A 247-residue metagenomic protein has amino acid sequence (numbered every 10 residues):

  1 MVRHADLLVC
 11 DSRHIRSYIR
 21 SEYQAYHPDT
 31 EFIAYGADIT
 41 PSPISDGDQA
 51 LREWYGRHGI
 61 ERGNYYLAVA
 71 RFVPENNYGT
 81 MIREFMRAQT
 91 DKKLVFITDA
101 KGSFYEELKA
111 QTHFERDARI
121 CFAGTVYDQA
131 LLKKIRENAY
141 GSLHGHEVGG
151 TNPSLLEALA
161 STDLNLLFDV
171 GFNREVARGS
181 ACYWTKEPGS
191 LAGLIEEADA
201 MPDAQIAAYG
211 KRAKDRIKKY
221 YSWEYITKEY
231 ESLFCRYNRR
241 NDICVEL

Functional and structural regions predicted by a protein language model:
V2-T30, A37-S42, L51, Y230: A short, active-site helix/loop in glycosyltransferases that binds the activated sugar's phosphate group
A37-D38, V69, K93-E107, C121-Y127: Glycosyltransferase donor-sugar binding loop
P43-G59: A short helix/loop element that forms part of the nucleotide-sugar donor recognition site in Leloir-type
G59-N76, I82-F85, Q89, V95: Conserved donor-binding/catalytic core segment of Leloir-type glycosyltransferases
K133, P153-A160, G171-E175: Short alpha-helical segment that forms part of, or immediately flanks, the ligand-binding pocket in carbohydrate-active
K134-G150, D163-L164: Acidic donor-binding loop of glycosyltransferase active sites
A181-G189, E197-D203: Conserved acidic donor-binding segment of nucleotide-sugar-dependent glycosyltransferases
A204-N241: A charged, aromatic-enriched C-terminal amphipathic alpha-helix characteristic of glycosyltransferases across folds
